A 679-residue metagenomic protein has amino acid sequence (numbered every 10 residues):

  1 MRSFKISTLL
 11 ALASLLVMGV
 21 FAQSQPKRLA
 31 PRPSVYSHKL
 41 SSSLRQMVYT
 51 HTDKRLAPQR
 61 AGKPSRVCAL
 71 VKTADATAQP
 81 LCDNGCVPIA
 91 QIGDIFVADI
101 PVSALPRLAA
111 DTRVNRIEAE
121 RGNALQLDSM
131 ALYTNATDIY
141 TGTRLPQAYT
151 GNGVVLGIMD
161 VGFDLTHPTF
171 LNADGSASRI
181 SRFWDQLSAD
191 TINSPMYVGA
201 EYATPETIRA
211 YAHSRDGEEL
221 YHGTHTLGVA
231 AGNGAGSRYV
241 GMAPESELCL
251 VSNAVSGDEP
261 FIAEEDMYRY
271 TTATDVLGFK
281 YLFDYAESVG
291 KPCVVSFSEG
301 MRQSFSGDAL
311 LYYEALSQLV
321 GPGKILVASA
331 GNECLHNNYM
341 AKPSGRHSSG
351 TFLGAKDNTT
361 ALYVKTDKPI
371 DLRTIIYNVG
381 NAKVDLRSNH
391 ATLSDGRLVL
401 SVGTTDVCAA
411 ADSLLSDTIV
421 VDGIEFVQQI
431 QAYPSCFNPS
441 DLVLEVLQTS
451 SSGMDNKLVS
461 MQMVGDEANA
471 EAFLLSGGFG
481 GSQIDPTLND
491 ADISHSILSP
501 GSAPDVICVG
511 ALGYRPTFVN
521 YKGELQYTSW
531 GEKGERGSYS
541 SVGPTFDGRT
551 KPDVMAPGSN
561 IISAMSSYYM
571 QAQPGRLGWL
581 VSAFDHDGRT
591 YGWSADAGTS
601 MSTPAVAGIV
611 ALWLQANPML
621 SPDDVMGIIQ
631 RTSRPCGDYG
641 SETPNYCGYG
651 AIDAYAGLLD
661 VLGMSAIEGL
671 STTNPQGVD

Functional and structural regions predicted by a protein language model:
G19-P146, V155, N172, G257: Autoinhibitory N-terminal propeptides
Q25, T143-A273, G290-V294, G321-G323 (+8 more regions): Subtilisin-like serine protease catalytic core
Y36-A61, A104, N123-S176, E206-H222 (+3 more regions): N-terminal domain-start motif of subtilase-like serine proteases
P58-Q59, S288, P292-M301, F305-D308 (+4 more regions): C-terminal subdomain of the subtilisin-like protease fold in secreted/lumenal serine endopeptidases
F163-T224, G241-A243, A382-G477, Y569-M570 (+1 more regions): Active-site core segment of subtilase-fold serine proteases
L171, Q303-L310, E333-S394, P486-A503 (+4 more regions): Active-site-adjacent substrate-recognition loops and nearby beta-strands within hydrolase catalytic domains
L227, C249-G257, F283-C293, G323 (+4 more regions): Hydrolase catalytic cores
S252-N253, L277-G307, S329, V459-A468 (+1 more regions): Short acidic, glycine-rich surface-loop motifs adjacent to enzyme active sites
